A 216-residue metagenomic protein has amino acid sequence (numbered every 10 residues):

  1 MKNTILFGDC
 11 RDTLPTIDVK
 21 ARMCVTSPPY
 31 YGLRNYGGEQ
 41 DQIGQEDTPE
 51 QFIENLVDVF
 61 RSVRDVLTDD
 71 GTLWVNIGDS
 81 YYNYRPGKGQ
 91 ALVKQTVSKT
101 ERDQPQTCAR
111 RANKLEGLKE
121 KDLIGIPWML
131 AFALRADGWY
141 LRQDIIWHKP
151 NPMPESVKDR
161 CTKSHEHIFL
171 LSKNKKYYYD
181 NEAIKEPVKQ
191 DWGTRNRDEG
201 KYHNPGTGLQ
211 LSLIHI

Functional and structural regions predicted by a protein language model:
M1-I214: Core catalytic lobe of class I
